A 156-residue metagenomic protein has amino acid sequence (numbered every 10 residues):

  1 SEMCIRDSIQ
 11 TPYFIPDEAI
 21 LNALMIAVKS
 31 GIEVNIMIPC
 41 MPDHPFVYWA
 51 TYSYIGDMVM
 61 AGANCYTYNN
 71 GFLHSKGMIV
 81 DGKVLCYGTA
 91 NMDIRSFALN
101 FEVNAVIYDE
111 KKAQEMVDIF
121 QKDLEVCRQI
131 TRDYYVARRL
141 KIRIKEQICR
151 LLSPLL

Functional and structural regions predicted by a protein language model:
S1-I5: Short, small-residue-biased leader/transition segments that mark boundaries at the very start of proteins
R6, Y13-L156: PLD/PLD-like phosphodiesterase catalytic module centered on the HKD motif
